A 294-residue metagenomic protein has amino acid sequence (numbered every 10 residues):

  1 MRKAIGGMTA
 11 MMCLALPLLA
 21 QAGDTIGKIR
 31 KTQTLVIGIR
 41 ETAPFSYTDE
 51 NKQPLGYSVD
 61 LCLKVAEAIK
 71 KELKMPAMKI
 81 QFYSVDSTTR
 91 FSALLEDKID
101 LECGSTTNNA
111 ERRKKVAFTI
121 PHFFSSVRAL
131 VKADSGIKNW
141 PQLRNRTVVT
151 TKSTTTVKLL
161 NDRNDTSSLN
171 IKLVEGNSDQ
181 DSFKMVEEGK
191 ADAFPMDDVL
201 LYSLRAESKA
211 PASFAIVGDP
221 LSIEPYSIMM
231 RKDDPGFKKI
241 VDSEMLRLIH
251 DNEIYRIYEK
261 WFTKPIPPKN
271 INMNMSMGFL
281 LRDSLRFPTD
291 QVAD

Functional and structural regions predicted by a protein language model:
A22-E102: Extracytoplasmic small-molecule ligand-binding "clamshell" domains of the periplasmic binding protein/Venus flytrap
I26, V131-V148: Flexible hinge/capping segments at coil-to-helix
T34-E41, L55, P141-V157: Short loop->beta-strand "edge-of-pocket" segments that line small-molecule binding or catalytic clefts across diverse
G38-A43, Y83-T88, D97-N109, A133 (+5 more regions): Beta->alpha turn/N-cap motifs
R40-E41, H122-D134, D198, A206-M245 (+2 more regions): Periplasmic-binding protein-like
T48-N51, L63-M78, T156-E175, R205-A210: Ligand-binding cleft/hinge of the Venus flytrap
M75-S92, S135, L173-K184, E188 (+1 more regions): Short helix-initiation/N-cap motifs at beta->coil->alpha
T89, C103-K114, L159-N164, K184-S222 (+1 more regions): A ligand-binding cleft/hinge motif common to bilobed small-molecule-binding domains
